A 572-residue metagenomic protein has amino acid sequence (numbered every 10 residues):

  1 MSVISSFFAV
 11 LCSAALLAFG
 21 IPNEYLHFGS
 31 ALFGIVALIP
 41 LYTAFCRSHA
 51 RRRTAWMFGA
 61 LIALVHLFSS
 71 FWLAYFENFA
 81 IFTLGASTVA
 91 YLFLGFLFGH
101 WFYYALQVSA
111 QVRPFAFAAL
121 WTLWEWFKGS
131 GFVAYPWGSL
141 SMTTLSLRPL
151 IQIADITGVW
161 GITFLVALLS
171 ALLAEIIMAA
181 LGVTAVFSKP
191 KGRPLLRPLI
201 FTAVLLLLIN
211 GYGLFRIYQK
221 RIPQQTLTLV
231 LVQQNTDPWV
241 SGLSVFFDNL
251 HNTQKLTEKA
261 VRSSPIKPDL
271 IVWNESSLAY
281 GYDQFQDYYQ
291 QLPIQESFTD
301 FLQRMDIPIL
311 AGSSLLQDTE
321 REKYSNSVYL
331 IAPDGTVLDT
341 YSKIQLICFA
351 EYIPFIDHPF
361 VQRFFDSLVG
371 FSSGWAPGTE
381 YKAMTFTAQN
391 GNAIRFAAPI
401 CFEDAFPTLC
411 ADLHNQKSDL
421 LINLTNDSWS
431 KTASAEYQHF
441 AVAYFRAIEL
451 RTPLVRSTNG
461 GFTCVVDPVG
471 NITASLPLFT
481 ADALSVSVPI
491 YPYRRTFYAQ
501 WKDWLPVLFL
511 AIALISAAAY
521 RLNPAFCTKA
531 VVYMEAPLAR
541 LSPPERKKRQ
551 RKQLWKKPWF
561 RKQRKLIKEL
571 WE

Functional and structural regions predicted by a protein language model:
M1-I217, T432, A443, T458 (+4 more regions): Membrane-embedded alpha-helical bundles of multi-pass enzymes that act on lipidic or dolichyl-linked glycan substrates
S2, R148, I356-F360, P492 (+4 more regions): Coil-to-alpha-helix initiation sites in intrinsically disordered, low-complexity, charged segments
G20, L38, S263-I266, D306 (+4 more regions): Selective for proline/serine-rich intrinsically disordered segments in cytosolic/nuclear regulatory regions
T144, Q152, Q233-N235, Q563: Glutamine-centric residue-chemistry signal
M178-L195, C527-E572: Membrane-interfacial, low-structure loops and terminal tails that flank and connect transmembrane helices in multi-pass
P194-Y212, F396-D404, K556, F560-E572: Extended, compositionally biased low-complexity polar/Lys-Gly-rich tracts and adjacent boundary/linker regions are
I217-W501: Soluble catalytic domains of enzymes that build or remodel membrane lipids, polysaccharides, and related
